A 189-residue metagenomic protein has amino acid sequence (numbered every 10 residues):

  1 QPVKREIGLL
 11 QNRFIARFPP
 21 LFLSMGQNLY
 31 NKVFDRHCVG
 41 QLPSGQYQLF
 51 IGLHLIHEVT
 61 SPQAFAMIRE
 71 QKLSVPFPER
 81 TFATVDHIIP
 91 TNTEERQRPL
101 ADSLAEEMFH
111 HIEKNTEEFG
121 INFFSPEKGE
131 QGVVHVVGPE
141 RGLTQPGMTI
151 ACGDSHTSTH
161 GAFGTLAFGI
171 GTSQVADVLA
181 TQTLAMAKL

Functional and structural regions predicted by a protein language model:
P2-R5: Cationic, low-complexity basic patches in intrinsically disordered or flexible, solvent-exposed regions
L9-L10, F18: Intrinsic disorder
M25-E79: N-terminal amphipathic, basic-rich helices that act as targeting or association modules
H37-G40, E70-L73, G138-R141, G147-T149 (+2 more regions): A generic local secondary-structure boundary/capping motif
E58-T60, N92-E94, T159-G161: Short helix/loop capping segments that flank catalytic or ligand/cofactor-binding pockets
S74-A151, S155: Anion-binding (especially nucleotide phosphate/pyrophosphate-binding) glycine-rich loop and adjoining beta-alpha core
H156-L189: Mobile "lid/hinge" segments at catalytic clefts and subdomain interfaces of large enzymes
